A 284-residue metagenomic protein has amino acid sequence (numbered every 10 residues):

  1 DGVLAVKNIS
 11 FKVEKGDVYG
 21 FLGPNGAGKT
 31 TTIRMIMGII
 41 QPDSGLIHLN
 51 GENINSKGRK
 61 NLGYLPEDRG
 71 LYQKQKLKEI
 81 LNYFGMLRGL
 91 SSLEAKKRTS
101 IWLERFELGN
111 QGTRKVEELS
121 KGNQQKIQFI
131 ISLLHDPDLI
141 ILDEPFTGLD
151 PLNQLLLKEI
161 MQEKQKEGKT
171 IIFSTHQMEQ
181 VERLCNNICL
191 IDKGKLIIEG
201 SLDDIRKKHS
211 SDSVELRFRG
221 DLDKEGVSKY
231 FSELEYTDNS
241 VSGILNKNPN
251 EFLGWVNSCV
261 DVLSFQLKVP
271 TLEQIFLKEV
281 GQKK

Functional and structural regions predicted by a protein language model:
D1-D192, I198: ABC transporter nucleotide-binding domains
K15, N110, F218-G220, K247 (+2 more regions): Non-catalytic surface loops within mature trypsin-like serine protease
N53, Y72, E179, I197 (+3 more regions): Short alpha-helical
R69, F231-S232, V260: Structural motif
N82, E179, D203, G254 (+1 more regions): Active-site phosphate/pyrophosphate- and oxyanion-stabilizing loops and adjacent acidic/basic residues in soluble
K158-L245: ABC transporter nucleotide-binding domain
L245-K284: C-terminal coupling/interaction segments
